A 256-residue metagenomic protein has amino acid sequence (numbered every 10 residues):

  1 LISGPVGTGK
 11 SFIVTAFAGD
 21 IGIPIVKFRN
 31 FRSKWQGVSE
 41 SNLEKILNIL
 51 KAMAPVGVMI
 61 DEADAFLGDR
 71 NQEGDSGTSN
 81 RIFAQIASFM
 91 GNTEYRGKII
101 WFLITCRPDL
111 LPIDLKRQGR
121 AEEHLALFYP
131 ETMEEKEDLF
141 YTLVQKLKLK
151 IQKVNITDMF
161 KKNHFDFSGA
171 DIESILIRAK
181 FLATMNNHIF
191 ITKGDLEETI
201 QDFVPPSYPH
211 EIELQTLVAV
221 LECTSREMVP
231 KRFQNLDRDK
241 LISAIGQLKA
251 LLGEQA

Functional and structural regions predicted by a protein language model:
L1-K161: Walker A/P-loop NTP-binding motif of AAA+ ATPase domains
P5, F167-E173, N186, F190-A256: C-terminal engagement/docking regions of AAA+ P-loop ATPases
D69, F102, P112-K116, E123-L127 (+5 more regions): AAA+ P-loop NTPase nucleotide-binding core of proteostasis motors
F83, E173-L176: Hydrophobic face of alpha-helices
S88, Y141, I177, E198-Q201: Generic alpha-helical structural context detector
T157-D171: A short helix-loop-helix "switch/interaction" segment in the helical subdomain of ASCE P-loop NTPases
L176-T184: Short, amphipathic alpha-helical segments that act as regulatory/interfacial helices in nucleotide-processing proteins
